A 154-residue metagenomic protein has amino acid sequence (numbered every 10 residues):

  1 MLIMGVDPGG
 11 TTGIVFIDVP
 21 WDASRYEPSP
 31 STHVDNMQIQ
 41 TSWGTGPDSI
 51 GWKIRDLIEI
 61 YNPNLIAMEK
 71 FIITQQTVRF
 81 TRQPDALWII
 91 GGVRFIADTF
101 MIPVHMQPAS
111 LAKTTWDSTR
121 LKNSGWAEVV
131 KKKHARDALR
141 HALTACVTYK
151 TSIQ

Functional and structural regions predicted by a protein language model:
M1-Q154: Phosphate- and other anionic-substrate recognition elements at nucleic-acid/protein interfaces
